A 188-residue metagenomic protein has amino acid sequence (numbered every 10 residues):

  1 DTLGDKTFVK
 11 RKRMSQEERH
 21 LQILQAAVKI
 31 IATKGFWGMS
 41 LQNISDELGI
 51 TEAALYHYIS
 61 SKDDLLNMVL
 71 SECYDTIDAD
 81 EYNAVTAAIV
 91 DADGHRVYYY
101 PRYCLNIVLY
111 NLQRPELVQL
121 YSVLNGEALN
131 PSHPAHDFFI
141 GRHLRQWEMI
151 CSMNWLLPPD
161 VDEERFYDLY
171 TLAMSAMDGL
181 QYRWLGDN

Functional and structural regions predicted by a protein language model:
D1-E18: N-terminal intrinsically disordered/low-complexity leader segments
Q16, L24, L70, Y74 (+3 more regions): Amphipathic, non-transmembrane alpha-helical scaffold segments
R19-Q22, A26-M68, E72: Helix-turn-helix
F36, I59, V123-P131: Short helix-capping/turn signature of helix-turn-helix
M68, A79-L117, P158-A173: Hydrophobic alpha-helical connector segments
A84, A88-I89, A128, W184-D187: Secondary-structure edge/capping motif, primarily at the C-terminal ends of alpha-helices and the immediately following
H95-Y98, R102, L112-E116, S132-L157: Amphipathic alpha-helical packing segments from all-alpha helical-bundle domains
A135-G141, L157-N188: Hydrophobic/aromatic-rich alpha-helical bundle segments in the mid-to-C-terminal region
